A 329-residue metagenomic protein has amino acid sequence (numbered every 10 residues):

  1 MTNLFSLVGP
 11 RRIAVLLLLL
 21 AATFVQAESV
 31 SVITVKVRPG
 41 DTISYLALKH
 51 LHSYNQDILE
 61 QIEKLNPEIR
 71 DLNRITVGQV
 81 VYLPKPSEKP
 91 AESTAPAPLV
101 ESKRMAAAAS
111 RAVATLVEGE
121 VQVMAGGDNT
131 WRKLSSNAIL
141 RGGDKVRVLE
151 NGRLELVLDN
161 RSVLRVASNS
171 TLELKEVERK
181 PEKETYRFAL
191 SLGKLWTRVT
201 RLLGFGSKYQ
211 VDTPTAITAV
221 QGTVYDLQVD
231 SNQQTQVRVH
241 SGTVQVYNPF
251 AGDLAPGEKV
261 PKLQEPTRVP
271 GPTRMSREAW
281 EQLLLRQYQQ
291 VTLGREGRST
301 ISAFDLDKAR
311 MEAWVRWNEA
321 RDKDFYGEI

Functional and structural regions predicted by a protein language model:
T2-A14: Bacterial N-terminal signal peptides that target proteins for export
A14-T23: Bacterial N-terminal signal peptides
A27-Y45, K49-L51, D57-T76, V80-R111 (+6 more regions): C-terminal interaction modules
V30-I33, A125-G126, W196-T197: Short hydrophobic/aromatic-rich motifs at helix boundaries and adjacent loops
V117-V121, L140, D144-T218, H240-V246: Short, small-residue-rich packing micro-motifs
E118-T130: Short beta-strand segments and strand-loop junctions that repeat across beta-rich extracellular domains
Q221-Y225: Active-site glycine-rich loop that binds ribose-phosphate moieties when present
